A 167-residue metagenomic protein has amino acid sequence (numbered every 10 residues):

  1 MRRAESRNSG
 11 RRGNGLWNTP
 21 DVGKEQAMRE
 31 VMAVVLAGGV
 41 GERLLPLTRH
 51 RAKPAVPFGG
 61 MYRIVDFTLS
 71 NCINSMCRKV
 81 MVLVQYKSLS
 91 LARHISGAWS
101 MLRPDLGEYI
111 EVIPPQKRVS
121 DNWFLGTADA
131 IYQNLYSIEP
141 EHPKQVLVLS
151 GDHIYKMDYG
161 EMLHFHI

Functional and structural regions predicted by a protein language model:
R2-R3, R7, R11-R12: Basic polycationic patches enriched in arginine
R12-G13, V65: Terminal low-complexity, poorly structured segments
K24-S100, L106-E108, R118-D121: N-terminal glycine-rich phosphate-binding loop and ensuing alpha1 helix
R103-I167: Conserved beta-loop-beta/alpha segment of the NTase-like Rossmann-fold superfamily that binds/positions NTPs
